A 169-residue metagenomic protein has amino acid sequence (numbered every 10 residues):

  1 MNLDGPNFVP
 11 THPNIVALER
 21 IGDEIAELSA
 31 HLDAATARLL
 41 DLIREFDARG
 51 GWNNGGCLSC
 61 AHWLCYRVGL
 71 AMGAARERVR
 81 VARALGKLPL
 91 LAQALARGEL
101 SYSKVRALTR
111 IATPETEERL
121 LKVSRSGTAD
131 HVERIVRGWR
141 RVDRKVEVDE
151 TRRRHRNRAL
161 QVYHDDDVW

Functional and structural regions predicted by a protein language model:
M1-W169: Short helix-coil boundary/hinge micro-motifs
